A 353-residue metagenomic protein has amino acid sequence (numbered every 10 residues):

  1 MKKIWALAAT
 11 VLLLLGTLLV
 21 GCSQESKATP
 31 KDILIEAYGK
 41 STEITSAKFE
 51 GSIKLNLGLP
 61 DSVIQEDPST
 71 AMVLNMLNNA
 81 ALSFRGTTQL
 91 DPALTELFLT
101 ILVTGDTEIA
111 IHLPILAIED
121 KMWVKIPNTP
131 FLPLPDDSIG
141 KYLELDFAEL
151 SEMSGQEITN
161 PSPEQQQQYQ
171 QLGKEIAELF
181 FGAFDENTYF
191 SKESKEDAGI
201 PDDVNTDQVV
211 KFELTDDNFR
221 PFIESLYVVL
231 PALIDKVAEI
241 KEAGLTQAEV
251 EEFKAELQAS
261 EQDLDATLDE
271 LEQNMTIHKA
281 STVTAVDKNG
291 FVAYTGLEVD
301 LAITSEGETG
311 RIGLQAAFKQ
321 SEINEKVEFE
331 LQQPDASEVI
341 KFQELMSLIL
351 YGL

Functional and structural regions predicted by a protein language model:
M1-A9: Bacterial N-terminal signal peptides that target proteins for export
L18-G21: C-terminal motif of bacterial Sec signal peptides marking the signal peptidase cleavage site
S23-L353: Subset-of-secretome marker
